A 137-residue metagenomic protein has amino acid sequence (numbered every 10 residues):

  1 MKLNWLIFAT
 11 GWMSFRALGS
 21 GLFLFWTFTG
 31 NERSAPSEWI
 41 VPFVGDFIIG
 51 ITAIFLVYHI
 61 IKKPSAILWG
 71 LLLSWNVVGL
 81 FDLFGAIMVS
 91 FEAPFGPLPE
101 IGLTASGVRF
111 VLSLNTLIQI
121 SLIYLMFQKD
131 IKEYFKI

Functional and structural regions predicted by a protein language model:
M1-L18, K129-D130, Y134-I137: Cytosolic juxtamembrane helix and N-cap/initiation of the first transmembrane helix
W12-I48: Hydrophobic transmembrane helix segments
R16-T27, V78-A93: C-terminal TM-helix exit segments that contain a strictly Trp-centered aromatic cap at the helix terminus
F28-A35, A93-I101: Membrane-interface helix termini and inter-helical loops of multi-pass transporters
I48-F55, S113-M126: Hydrophobic cores of alpha-helical transmembrane segments in multi-pass inner/ER membrane proteins, independent
V57-L80: Loop-to-transmembrane helix junctions at the membrane interface
I60-I67, I123-I137: Cytosolic juxtamembrane helix at the C-terminal end of the final transmembrane segment
E100-L117: Individual transmembrane alpha-helices with interfacial aromatic-anchor signatures
